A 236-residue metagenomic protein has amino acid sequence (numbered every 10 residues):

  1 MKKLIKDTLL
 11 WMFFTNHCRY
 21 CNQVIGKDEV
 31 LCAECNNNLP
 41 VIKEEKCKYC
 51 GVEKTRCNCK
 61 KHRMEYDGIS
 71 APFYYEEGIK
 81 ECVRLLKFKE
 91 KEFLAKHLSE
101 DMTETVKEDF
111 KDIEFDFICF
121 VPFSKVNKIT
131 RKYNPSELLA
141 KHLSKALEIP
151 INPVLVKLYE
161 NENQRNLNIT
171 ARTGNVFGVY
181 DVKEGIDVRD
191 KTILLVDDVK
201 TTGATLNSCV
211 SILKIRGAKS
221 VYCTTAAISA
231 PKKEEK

Functional and structural regions predicted by a protein language model:
M1-D197, T201-K236: Glycine-rich phosphate/pyrophosphate-handling loop used in enzymes and phosphotransfer proteins
